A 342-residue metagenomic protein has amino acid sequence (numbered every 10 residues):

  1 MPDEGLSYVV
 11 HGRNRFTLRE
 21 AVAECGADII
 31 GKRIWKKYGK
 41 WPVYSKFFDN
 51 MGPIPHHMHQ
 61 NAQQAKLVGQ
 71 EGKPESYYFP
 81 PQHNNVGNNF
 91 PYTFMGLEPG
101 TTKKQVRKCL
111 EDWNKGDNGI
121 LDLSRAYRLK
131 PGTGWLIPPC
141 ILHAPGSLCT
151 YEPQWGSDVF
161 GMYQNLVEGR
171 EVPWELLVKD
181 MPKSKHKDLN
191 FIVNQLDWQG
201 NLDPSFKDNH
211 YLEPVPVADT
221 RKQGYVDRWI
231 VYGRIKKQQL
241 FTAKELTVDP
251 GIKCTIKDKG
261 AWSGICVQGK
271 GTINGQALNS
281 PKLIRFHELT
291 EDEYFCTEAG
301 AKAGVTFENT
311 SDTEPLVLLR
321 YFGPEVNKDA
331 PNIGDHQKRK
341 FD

Functional and structural regions predicted by a protein language model:
M1-K104, V167-D208, L212, A243 (+1 more regions): Transition-metal
A65-L67, L142-S147, Y151-Q154, G161 (+5 more regions): Short beta-strand His + acidic residue motifs that chelate non-heme Fe in jelly-roll/DSBH and cupin folds
E75-F79, G146-E171, T306, T310-P331: A short hydrophobic beta-strand segment most commonly corresponding to one strand of the jelly-roll/cupin
P80-P138: Intrinsically disordered, low-complexity linker/loop segments enriched in Gly/Pro and charged/polar residues
N114-W174: Loop-centered beta-sheet repeat module
L123-L136, T272-F307: Short acidic-glycine-tyrosine-enriched beta hairpin
I192-W262: Functionally critical, mid-to-C-terminal surface segments that flank or help form catalytic/ligand
